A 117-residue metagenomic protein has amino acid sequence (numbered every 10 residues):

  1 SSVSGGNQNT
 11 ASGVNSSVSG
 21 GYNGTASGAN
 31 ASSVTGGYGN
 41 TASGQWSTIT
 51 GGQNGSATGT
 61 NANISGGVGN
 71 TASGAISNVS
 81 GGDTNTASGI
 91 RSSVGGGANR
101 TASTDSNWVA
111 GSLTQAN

Functional and structural regions predicted by a protein language model:
S1-N117: Periodic small-residue-enriched repeat registers in elongated scaffold domains
